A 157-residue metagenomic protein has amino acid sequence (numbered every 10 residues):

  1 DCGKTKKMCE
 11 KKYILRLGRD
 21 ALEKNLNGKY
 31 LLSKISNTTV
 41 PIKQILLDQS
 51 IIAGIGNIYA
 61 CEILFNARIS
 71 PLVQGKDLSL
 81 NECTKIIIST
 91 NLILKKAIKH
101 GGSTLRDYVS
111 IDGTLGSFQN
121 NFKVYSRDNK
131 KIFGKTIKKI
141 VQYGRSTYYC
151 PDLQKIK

Functional and structural regions predicted by a protein language model:
D1-K157: Structured catalytic/nucleic-acid-binding cores of DNA maintenance enzymes
